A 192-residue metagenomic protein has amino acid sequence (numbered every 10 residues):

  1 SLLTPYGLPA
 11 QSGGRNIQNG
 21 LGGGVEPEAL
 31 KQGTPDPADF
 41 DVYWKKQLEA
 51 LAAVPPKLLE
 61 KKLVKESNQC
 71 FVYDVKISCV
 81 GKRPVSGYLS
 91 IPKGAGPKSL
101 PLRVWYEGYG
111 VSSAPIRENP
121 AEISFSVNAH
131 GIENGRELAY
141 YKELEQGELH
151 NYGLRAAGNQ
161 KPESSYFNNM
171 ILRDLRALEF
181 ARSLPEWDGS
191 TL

Functional and structural regions predicted by a protein language model:
S1-L30: Beta-strand-enriched, solvent-exposed domains that form extended recognition/catalytic surfaces
V25-D41, Q47-E49: Non-catalytic propeptide/linker segments at domain boundaries
A38-D41, E49-K98: N-terminal cap/lid segment of alpha/beta-hydrolase-fold proteins
R83, Y106-V111: Short beta->alpha connector loops
S90, P101, Y106-E107, N128: The conserved beta1-alpha1 loop
P101, E122, T191: Alpha/beta-hydrolase fold active-site loops
G110-F180, L184: Cap/lid segment of the alpha/beta-hydrolase catalytic domain
P185-L192: Alpha/beta-hydrolase fold nucleophile elbow
